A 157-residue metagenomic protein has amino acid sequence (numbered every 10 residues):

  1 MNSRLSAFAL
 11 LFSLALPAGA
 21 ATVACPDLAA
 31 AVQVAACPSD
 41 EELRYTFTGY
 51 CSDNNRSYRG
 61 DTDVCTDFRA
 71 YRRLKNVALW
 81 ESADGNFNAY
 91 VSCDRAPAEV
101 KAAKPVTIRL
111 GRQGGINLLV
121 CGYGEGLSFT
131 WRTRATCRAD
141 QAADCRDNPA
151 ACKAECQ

Functional and structural regions predicted by a protein language model:
M1-F8: Bacterial N-terminal signal peptides that target proteins for export
A9-S13: Classic N-terminal secretory signal peptides
A15-A18: N-terminal signal peptide c-region/cleavage motif recognized by signal peptidases
A21-Q157: Mitochondrial intermembrane space
